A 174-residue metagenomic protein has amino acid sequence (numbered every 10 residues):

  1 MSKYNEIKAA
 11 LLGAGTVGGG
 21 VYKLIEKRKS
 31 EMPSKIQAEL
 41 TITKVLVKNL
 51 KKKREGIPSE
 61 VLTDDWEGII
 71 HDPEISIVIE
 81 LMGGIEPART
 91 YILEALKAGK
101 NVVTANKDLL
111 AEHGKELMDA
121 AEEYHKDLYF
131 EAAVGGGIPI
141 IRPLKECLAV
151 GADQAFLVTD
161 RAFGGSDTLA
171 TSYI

Functional and structural regions predicted by a protein language model:
M1-A98: N-terminal glycine-/serine-/threonine-rich beta1-alpha1-beta2 phosphate-ribose binding loop of Rossmann-like
A9, G13, V61, L109 (+2 more regions): Catalytic cores of large soluble enzymes that bind and process phosphate-bearing ligands
Y22-K23, E55-P58, G114-L117, P139-L144 (+1 more regions): Short acidic, glycine/serine/threonine-rich loops at helix termini
I25, K29, H113, A121 (+2 more regions): Active-site catalytic pocket residues across diverse enzymes, especially alpha/beta-hydrolases
L46-K51, V134-G136, T159-G165: Glycine-rich beta-alpha junction loops
L62-D64, I79-E80, V103-A105, L128-E131 (+1 more regions): General beta-strand structural signal in soluble alpha/beta enzymes
M82-A98, A105-K145: Rossmann-fold NAD(P)-binding glycine/threonine-rich loop
P143-I174: Conserved anion/nucleotide-ligand pocket segment
